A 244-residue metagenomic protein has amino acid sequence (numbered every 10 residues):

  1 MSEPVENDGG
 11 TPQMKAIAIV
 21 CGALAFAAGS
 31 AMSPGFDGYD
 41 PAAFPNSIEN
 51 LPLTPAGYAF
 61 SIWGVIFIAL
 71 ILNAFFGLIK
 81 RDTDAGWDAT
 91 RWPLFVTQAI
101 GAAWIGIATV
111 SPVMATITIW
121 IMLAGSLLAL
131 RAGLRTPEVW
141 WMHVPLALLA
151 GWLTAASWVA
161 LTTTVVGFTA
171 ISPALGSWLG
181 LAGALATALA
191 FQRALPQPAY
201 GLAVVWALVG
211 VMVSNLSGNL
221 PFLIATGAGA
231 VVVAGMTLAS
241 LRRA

Functional and structural regions predicted by a protein language model:
E6-T11, I79, L134-R135, T237-A244: Membrane-interface capping segments at transmembrane-helix boundaries
E6-V20, W63, L202, R242: N-terminal membrane topogenic signal
C21-G29, P93-I105, I119-L130, H143-T162: Alpha-helical transmembrane segments of multi-pass integral membrane proteins
A23-P41: Alpha-helical transmembrane segments of multi-pass membrane proteins
S47-I62, L146, V166, A170 (+1 more regions): Short aromatic-rich membrane-water interface segments that cap or initiate transmembrane helices in multi-pass membrane
D84-L94, P196-G201: Membrane-interfacial loop-to-transmembrane alpha-helix junctions, especially the N-terminal start
W104-I117, R135-W140, T164-I171, R193-L195 (+1 more regions): Membrane-interface helix caps and helix-loop-helix hairpins in membrane proteins
A199-V211: Central hydrophobic cores of alpha-helical transmembrane segments in multi-pass integral membrane proteins
